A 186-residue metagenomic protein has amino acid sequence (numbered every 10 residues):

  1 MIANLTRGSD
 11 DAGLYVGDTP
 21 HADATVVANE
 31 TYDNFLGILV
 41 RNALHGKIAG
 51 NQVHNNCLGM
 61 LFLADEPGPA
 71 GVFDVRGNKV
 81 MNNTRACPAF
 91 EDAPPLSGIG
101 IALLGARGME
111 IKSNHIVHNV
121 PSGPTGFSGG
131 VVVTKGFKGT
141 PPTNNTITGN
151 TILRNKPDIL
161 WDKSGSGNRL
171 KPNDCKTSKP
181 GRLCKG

Functional and structural regions predicted by a protein language model:
M1, P20-H21, V26, I38 (+12 more regions): Parallel beta-helix/beta-solenoid
A3, A24, R182-G186: Extracellular/mature segments of secreted proteins
G8-D18, Y32-V40, N55-P67, A89-L103 (+3 more regions): Extracellular beta-strand/beta-solenoid scaffold signature
A70, K79-V80, T84-D92: Outer-membrane beta-barrel translocator/channel fold
K112-T146: Intrinsically disordered, low-complexity segments enriched in Gly and acidic/Ser/Thr residues that form flexible
T140-G186: Leucine-rich solenoid repeat scaffolds
